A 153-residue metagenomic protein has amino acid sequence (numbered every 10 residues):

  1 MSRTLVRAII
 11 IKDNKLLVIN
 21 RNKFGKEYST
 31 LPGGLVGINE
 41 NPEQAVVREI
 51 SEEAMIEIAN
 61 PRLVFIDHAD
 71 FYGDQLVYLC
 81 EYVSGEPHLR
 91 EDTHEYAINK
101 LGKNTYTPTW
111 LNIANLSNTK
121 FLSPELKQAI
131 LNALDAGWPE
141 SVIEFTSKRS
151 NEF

Functional and structural regions predicted by a protein language model:
M1-L16, I38: Conserved N-terminal beta-strand and adjoining loop/helix that marks the start of the Nudix/MutT-like hydrolase domain
R3, I11, L31, I58 (+2 more regions): Short connector loops at helix/strand junctions that flank enzyme active sites, especially segments positioning acidic
K15-R48, E52, F153: Conserved Nudix-box catalytic region and its N-terminal flanking loop in Nudix hydrolases and closely related
K23, D67-D70: A short beta-turn/loop motif at secondary-structure boundaries
V36, L116-S117: A generic structural signal for short hydrophobic patches within well-formed alpha-helices
E57-F65: A short coil-to-beta-strand element that immediately follows conserved catalytic motifs
A69-Y96, T109-N115, E125-W138: Active-site-adjacent beta-strand/loop module that shapes the phosphate/pyrophosphate-binding cleft
D135-F153: Acidic/histidine-enriched, glycine/proline-rich intrinsically disordered or flexible terminal extensions
